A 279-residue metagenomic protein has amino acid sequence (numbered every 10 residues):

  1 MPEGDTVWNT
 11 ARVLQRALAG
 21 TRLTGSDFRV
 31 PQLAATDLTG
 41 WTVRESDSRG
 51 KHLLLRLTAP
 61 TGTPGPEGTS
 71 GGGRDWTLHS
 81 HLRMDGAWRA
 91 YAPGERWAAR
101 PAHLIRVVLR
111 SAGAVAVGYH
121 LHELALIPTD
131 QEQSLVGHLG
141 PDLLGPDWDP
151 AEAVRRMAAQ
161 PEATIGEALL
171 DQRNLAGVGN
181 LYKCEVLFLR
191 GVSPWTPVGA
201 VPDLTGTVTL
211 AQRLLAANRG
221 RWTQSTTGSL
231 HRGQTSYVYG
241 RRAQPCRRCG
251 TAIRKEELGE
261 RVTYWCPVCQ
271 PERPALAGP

Functional and structural regions predicted by a protein language model:
M1-P279: Structured catalytic/nucleic-acid-binding cores of DNA maintenance enzymes
